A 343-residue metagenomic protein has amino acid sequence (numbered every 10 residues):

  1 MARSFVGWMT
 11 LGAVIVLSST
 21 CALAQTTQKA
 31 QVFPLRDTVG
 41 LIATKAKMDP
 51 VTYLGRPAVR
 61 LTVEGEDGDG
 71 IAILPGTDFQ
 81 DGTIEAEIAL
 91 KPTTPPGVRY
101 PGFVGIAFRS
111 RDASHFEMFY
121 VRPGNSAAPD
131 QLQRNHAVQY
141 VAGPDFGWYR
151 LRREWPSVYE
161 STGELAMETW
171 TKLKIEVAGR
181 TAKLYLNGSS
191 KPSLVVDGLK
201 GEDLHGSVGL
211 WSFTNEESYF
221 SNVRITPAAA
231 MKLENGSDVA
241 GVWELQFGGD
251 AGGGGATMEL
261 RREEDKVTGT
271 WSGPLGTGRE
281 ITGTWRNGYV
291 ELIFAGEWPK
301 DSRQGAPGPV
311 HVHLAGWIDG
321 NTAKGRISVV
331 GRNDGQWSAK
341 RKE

Functional and structural regions predicted by a protein language model:
M1-G7: N-terminal secretory signal peptides that target proteins for export/translocation
R3, R109, R224, R262 (+1 more regions): Basic side chains
W8-T20: Bacterial N-terminal signal peptides
T10, Q25-T27, R150, S157 (+8 more regions): Intrinsic disorder/low-complexity segments enriched in polar/charged and small flexible residues
Q25-D238: Extracellular glycan-recognition regions
L233-E343: Central antiparallel beta-sheet cores of small beta-barrel/beta-sandwich binding domains
